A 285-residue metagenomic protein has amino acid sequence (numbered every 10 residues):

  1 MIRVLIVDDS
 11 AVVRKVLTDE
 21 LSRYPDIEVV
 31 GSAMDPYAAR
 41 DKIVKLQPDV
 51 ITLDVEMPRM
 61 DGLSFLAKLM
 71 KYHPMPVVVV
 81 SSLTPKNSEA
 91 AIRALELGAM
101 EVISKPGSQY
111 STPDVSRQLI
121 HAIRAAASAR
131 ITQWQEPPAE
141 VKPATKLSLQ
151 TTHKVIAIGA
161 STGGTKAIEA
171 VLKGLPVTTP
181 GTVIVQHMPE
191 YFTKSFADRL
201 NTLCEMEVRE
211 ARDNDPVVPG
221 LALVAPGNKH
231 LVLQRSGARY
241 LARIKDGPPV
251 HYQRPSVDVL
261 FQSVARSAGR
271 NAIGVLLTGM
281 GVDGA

Functional and structural regions predicted by a protein language model:
I2-L5, A11-S22, Y37-A38, V44-K45 (+2 more regions): Conserved acid/base catalytic micro-environments in cytosolic active-site loops
V30-Y37: Conserved Asp/Asn-Gly motif in the active-site loop of CheY-like receiver
